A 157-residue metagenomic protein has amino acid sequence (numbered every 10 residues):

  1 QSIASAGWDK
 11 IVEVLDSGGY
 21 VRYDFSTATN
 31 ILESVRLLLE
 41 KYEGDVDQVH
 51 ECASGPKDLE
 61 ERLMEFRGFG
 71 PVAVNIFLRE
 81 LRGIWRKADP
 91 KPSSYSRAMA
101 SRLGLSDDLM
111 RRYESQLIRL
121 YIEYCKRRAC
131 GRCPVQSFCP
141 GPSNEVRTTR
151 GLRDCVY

Functional and structural regions predicted by a protein language model:
Q1-E65: Alpha-helical ds-nucleic-acid-binding substructure associated with the helix-hairpin-helix region of base-excision DNA
V46, E51, P56-D58, P71-Y157: C-terminal accessory module of base-excision DNA glycosylases/AP lyases that mediates lesion recognition and DNA
E65-P71: A structural motif
